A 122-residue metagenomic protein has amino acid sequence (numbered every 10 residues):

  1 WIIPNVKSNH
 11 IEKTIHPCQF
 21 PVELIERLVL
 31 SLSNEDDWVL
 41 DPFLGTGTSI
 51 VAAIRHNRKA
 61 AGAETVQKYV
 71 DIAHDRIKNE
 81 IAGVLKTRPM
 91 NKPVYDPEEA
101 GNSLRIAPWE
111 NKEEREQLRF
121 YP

Functional and structural regions predicted by a protein language model:
W1-P122: S-adenosyl-L-methionine-dependent nucleic acid methyltransferase catalytic domains
